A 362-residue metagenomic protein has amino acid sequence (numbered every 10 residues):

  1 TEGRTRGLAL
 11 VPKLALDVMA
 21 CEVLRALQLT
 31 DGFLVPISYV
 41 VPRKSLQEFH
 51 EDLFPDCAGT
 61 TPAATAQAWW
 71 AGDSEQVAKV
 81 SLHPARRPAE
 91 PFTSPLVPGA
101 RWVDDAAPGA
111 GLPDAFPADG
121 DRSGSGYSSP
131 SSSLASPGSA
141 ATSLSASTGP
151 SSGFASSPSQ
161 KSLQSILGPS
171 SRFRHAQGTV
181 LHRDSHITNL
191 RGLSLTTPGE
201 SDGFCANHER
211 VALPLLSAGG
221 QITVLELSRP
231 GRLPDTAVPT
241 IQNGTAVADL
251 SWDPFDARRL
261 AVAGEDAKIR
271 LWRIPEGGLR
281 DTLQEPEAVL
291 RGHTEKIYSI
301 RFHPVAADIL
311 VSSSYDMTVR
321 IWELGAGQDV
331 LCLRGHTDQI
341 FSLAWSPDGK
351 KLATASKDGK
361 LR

Functional and structural regions predicted by a protein language model:
T1, V11, L27, I222-E226 (+5 more regions): WD40-repeat beta-propellers
E2-G3, S194-T196, I241-V247, L290-I297 (+1 more regions): WD40/WD-repeat beta-propeller blade N-cap
A15-L233: Acidic and/or Ser/Thr-rich intrinsically disordered tails and linkers that flank eukaryotic scaffold proteins
F204-H208, S251-A257, I300-A307, A344-G349: Loop/turn segments within WD40 beta-propeller blades
L215-S217, A263-D266, S312-D316, A355-D358: Conserved strand-to-loop turn within each blade of WD40 beta-propeller repeats
G231-L260, P286-A288, E295: Blade-loop segments of beta-propeller domains
A237-Q242, L279-G292, S313, D329-G335 (+1 more regions): Short C-terminal beta-strands that terminate individual repeats in beta-propeller domains, predominantly WD40 blades
